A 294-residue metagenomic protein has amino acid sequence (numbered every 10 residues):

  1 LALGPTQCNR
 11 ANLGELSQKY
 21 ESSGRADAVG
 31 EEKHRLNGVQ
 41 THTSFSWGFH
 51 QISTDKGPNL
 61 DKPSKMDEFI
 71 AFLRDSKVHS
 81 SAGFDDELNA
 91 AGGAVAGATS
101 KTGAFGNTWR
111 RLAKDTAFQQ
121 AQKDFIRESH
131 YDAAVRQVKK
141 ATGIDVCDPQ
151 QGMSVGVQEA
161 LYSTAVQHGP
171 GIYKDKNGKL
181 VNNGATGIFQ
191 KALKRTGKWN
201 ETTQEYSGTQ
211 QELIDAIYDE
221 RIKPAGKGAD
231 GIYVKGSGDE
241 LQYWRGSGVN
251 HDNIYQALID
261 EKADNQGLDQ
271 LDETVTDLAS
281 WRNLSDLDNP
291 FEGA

Functional and structural regions predicted by a protein language model:
L1-Q151, G156-G293: Cell-wall polysaccharide-cleaving catalytic domain and substrate-binding groove, primarily in peptidoglycan/chitin
